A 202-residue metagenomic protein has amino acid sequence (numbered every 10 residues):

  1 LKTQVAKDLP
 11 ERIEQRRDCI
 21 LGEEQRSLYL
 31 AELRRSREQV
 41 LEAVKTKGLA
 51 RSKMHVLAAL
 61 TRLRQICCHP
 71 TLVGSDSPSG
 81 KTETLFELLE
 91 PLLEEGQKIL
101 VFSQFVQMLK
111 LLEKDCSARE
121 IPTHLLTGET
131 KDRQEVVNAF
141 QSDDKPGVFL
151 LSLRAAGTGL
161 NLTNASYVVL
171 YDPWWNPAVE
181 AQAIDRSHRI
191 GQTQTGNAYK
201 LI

Functional and structural regions predicted by a protein language model:
L1-V5, I13, Q192-T195: Conserved P-loop NTPase motor "coupling/switch" region that bridges the ATPase
K7-R34, V44-L160, N164: Conserved Helicase C-terminal RecA-like lobe
T127-G128, Y171-W174: Short beta->alpha connector loops at strand-helix junctions that form conserved, small/polar/Pro-enriched
L160, N176-E180: Active-site-adjacent loop/helix micro-motif of nuclease/hydrolase catalytic cores
N164, P173, Q192: Short, conserved catalytic or interaction motifs in soluble domains
V168: Short conserved active-site loop signatures built around small residues
H188-I202: Conserved segment of the helicase C-terminal RecA-like domain
